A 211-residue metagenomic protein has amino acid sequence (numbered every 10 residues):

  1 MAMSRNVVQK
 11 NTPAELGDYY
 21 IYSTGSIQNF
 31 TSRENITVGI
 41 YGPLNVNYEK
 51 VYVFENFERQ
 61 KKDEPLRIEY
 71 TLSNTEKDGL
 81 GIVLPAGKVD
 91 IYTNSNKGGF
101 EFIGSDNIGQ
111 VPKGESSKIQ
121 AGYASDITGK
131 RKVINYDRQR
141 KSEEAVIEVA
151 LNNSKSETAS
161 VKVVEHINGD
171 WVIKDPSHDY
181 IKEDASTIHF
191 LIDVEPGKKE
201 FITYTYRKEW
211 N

Functional and structural regions predicted by a protein language model:
M1-N211: Long, intrinsically disordered, low-complexity accessory segments associated with secretion and vesicular trafficking
